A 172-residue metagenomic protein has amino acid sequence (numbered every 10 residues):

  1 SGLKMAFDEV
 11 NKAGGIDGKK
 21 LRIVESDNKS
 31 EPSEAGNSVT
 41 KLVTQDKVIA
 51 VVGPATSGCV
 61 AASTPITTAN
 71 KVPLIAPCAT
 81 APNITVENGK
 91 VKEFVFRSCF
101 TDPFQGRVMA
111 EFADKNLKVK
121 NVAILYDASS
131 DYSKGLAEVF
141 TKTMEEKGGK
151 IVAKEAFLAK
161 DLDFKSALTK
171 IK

Functional and structural regions predicted by a protein language model:
S1, A13-V86, F157-L162: Beta-alpha junction/loop-to-helix N-cap segments that form part of ligand/metal-binding clefts
S1-D17, E138-E146: Short, polar/charged alpha-helical segment
G2, A6, S38, V108-M109 (+1 more regions): Hydrophobic alpha-helical segments typical of transmembrane helices and their membrane-interface/capping positions
E9, A13, K41, E111-N116 (+2 more regions): A generic secondary-structure signal
E31-A35, C59, D102-G106, S133-L136 (+1 more regions): Conserved donor sugar-nucleotide recognition element shared by glycan-biosynthetic enzymes
A62-I66, V139, A167: A short acidic, amphipathic alpha-helical/loop segment
K92-A159: An alpha-beta-alpha
S166-K172: Short amphipathic alpha-helix with an adjacent loop that forms part of the alpha/beta core around
